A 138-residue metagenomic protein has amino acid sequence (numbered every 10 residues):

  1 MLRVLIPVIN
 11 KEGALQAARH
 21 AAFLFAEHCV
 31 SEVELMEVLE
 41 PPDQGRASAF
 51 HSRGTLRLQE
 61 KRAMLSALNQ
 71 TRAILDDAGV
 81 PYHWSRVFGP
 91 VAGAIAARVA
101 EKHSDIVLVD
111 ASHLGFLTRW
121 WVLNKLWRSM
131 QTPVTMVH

Functional and structural regions predicted by a protein language model:
L2-H51: Small/aliphatic-rich secondary-structure junction motif
A14, M64, F88-G89, F116: A conditional alpha-helix N-cap/helix-loop micro-motif detector
S31, V80-Y82, T132: A structural micro-motif
E34-M36, H83-V87, T135-V137: General small-molecule cofactor/ligand-binding pocket signal
R53-S66: A short acidic, glycine-rich active-site loop that binds or catalyzes chemistry on phosphate/adenosine moieties
A73-V107: Structural beta-alpha unit
A100-H138: Gly/Ser-rich helix-loop-strand patches that form or flank binding pockets for ribonucleotide-derived cofactors
